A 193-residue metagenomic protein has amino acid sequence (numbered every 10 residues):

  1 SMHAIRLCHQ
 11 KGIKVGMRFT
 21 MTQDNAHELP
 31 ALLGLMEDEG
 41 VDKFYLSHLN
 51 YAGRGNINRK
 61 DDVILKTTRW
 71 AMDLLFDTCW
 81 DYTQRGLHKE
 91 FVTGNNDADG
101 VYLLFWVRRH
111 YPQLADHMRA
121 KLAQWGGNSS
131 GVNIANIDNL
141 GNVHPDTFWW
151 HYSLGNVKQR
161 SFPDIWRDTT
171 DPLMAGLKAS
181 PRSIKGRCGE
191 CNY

Functional and structural regions predicted by a protein language model:
M2-L140, W150-Q159: Radical SAM enzyme [4Fe-4S]-AdoMet core and its adjacent flexible, acidic and glycine-rich loops/tails across
H117, L122, F148-Y193: Membrane-interface junctions of multi-pass transporters
